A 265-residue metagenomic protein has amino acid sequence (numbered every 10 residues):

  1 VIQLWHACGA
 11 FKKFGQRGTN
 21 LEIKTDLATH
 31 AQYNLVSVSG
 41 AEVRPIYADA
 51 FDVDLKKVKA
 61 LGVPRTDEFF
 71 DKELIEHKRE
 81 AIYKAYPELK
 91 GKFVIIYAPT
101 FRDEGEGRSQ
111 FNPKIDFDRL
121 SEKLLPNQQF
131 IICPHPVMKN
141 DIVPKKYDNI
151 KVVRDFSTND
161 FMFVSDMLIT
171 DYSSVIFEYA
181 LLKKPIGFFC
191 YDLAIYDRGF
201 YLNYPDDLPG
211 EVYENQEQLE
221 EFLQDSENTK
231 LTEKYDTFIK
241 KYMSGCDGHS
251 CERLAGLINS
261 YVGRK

Functional and structural regions predicted by a protein language model:
V1-A10, P113-D118, K184-I195: A short, gly/pro- and small-residue-rich
V1-E73: Active-site and donor-binding regions of nucleotide-sugar-utilizing enzymes
A31-V36, Q129-F130, V164-M167, D207-G210: Short active-site oxyanion
S39-E42, P136, Y172, N215: Helix N-cap/beta->alpha junction signal
P64-V143, S250-E252: Conserved catalytic-core segment of nucleotide-activated headgroup transferases in glycan assembly
P136-F177: Donor nucleotide-activated moiety binding/catalytic core segment of transferases that use nucleotide-activated donors
S174-Y242, C246: Catalytic binding pocket for nucleotide-activated donors in carbohydrate/polymer assembly enzymes
D247-K265: C-terminal alpha-helical cap of glycosyltransferases
